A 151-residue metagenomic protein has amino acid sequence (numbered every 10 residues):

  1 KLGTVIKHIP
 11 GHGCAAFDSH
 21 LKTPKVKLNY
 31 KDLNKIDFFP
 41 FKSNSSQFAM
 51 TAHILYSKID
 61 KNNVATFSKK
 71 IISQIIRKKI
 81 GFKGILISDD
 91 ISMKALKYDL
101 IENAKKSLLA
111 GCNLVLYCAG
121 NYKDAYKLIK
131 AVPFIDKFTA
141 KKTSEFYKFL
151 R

Functional and structural regions predicted by a protein language model:
K1-T139, F149: Second-shell residues forming the walls of enzyme active-site clefts
